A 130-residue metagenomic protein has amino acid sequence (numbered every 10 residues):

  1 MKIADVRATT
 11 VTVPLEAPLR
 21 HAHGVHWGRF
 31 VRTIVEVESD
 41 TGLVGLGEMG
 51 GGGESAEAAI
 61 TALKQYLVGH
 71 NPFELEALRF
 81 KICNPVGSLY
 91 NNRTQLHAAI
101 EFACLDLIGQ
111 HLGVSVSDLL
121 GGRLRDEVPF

Functional and structural regions predicted by a protein language model:
M1-L46: Structured beta-strand/loop patches that form or line metal/cofactor-binding pockets in enzymes
P14-P18, G87, V128-F130: Short, solvent-exposed polar/charged micro-motifs at secondary-structure junctions
H21-G24, K81, I100, D126: Residue-level signal for alpha-helical context at structural boundaries
R32-I34, A99, E127-P129: Broad gene-expression machinery/nucleic-acid interaction feature
E38-L112: Metal- or metallocofactor-binding catalytic centers and their adjacent structured scaffolds across diverse enzyme
G45-G47, D126-F130: Hydrophobic faces of well-ordered beta-strands that scaffold small-molecule active sites in alpha/beta enzyme cores
L120-R123: Acidic (Asp/Glu)-rich catalytic clusters
